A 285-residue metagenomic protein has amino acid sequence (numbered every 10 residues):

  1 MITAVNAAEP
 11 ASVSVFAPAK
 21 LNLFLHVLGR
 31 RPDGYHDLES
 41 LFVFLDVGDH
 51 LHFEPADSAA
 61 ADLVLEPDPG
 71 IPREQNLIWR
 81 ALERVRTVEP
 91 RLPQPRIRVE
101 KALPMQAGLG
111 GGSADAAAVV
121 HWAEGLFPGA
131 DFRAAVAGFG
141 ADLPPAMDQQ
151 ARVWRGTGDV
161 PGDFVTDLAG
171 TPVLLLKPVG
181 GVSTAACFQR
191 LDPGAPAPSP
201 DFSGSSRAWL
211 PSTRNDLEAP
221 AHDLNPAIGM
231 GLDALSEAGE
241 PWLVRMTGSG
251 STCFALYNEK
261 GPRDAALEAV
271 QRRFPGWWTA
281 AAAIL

Functional and structural regions predicted by a protein language model:
I2-A107, G125, T166-A169, K177-G180: ATP-binding N-lobe of GHMP and related small-molecule kinases
P18-A19, P55, A81-L82, V99-A102 (+6 more regions): Fold-independent oxyanion-binding glycine-rich loops and adjacent beta-strand/coil segments at enzyme active sites
A61-L63, M147-L243, L256-G276, A280-L285: Conserved, helical-rich catalytic subdomain that frames metal- and/or nucleotide-binding sites in enzyme alpha/beta
I78, A107-R133: DPxDG-like acidic metal-binding loop motif
R86-R98, W122-F139, E259-R272: Phosphate-handling active-site elements
Q106, L175, T252-F254: Short aromatic/hydrophobic contact patches that present stacked aromatics for nucleic-acid/ligand binding
G111-G112, M246-S251: Glycine-rich beta-strand-to-loop/alpha-helix junction loops that act as flexible
